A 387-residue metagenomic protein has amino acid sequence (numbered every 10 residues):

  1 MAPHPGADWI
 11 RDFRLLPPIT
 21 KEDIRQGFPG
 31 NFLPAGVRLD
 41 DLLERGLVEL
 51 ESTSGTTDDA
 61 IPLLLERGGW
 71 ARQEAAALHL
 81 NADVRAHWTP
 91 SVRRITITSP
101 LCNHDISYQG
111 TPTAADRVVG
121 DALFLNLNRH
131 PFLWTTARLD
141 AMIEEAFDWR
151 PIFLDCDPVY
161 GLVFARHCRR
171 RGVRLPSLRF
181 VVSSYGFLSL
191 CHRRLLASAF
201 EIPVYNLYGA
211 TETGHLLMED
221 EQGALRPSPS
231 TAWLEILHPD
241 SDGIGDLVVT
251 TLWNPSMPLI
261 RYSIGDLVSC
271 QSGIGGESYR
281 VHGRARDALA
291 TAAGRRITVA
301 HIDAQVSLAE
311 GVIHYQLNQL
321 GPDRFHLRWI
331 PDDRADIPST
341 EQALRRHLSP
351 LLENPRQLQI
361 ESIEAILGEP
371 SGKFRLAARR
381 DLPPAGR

Functional and structural regions predicted by a protein language model:
M1-S52, T57-R93, P100, D148-D155 (+5 more regions): Nucleotide 5′-phosphate-binding alpha/beta core
L63-L65, I106-Y108, R166, L259-R261: A short secondary-structure junction signal
A71-Q73, C102-S107, V163-F164, G214-H215: Short, well-ordered, mixed-charge alpha-helical segments that flank or form enzyme active sites
D83-G120, R129-F132: Conserved AMP-binding loop of ANL adenylate-forming enzymes
R117-R387: Active-site glycine/GP-rich loop and adjacent strand/helix microenvironment that borders small-molecule binding pockets
